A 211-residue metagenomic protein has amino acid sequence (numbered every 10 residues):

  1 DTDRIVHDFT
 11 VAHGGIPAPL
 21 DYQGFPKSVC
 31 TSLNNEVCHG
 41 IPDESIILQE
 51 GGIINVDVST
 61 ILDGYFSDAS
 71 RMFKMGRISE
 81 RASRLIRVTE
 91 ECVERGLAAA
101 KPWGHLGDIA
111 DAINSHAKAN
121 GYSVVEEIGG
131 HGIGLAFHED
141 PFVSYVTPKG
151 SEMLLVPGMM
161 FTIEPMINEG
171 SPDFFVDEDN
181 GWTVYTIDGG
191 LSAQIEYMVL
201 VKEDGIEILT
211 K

Functional and structural regions predicted by a protein language model:
D1-K211: Active-site neighborhoods and metal-handling regions in enzymes and metal-associated proteins
